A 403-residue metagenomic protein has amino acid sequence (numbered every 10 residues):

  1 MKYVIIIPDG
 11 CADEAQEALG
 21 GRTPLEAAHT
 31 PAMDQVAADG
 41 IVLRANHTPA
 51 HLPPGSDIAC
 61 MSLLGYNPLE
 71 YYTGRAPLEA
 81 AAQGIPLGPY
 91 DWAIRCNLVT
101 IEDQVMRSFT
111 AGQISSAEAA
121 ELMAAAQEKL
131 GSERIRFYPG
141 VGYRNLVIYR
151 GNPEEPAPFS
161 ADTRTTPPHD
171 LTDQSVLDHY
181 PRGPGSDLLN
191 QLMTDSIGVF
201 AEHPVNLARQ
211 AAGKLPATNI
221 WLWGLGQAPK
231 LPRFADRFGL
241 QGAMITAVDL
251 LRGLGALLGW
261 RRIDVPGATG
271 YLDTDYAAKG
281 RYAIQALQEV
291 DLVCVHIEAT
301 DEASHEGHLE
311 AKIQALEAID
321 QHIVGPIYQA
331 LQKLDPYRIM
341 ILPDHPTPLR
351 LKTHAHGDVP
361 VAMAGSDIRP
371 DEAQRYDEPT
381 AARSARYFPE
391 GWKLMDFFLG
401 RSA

Functional and structural regions predicted by a protein language model:
M1-A403: Feature captures the catalytic ectodomains and active-site-proximal regions of enzymes that hydrolyze or transfer
